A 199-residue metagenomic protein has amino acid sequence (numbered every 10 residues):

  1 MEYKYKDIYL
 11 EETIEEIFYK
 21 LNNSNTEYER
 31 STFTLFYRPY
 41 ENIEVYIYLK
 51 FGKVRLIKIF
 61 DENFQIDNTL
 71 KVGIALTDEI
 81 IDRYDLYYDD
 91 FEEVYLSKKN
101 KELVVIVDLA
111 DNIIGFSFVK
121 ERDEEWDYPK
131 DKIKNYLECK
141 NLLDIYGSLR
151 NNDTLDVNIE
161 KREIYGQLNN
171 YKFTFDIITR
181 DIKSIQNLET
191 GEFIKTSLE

Functional and structural regions predicted by a protein language model:
M1-D156, E189-E199: Short helix/turn-capping signatures at newly exposed starts of structured segments
L109-A110, E121-Y128, D156-D181: Acidic, low-complexity, intrinsically disordered interaction modules
